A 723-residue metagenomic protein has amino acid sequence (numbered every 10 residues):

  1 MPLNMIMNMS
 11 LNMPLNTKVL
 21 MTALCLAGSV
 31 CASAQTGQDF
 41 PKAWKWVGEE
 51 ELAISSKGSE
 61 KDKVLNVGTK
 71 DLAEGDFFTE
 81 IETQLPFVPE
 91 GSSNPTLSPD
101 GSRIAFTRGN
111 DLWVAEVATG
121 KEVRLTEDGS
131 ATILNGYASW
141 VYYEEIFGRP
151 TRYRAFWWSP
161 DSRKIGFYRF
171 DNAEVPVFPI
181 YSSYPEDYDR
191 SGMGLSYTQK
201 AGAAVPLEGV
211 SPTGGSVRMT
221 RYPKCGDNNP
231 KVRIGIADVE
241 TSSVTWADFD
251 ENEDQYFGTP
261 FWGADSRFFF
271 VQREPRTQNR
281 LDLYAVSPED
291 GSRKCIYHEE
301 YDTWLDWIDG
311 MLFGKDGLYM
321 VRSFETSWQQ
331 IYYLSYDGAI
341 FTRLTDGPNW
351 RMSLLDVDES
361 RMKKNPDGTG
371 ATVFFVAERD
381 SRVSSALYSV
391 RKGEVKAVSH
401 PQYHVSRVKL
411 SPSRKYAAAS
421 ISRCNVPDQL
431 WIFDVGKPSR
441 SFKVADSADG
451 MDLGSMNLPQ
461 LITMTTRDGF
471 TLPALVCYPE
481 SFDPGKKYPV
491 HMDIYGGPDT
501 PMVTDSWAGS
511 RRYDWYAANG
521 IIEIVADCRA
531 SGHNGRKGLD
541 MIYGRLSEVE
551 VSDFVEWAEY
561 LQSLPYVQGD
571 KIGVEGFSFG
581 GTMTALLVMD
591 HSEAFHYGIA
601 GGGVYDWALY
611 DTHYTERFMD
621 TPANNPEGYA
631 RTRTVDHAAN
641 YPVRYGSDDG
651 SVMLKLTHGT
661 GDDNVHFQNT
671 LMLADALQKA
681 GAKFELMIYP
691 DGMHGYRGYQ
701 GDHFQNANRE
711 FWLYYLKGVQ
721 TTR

Functional and structural regions predicted by a protein language model:
Q35-K63, Y256, P260: Beta-strand-rich domains and repeat architectures in extracellular enzymes and scaffolds, especially beta-propellers
W44-E50, P95-R103, P150, A155-K164 (+4 more regions): Blade-terminus and WD-like Trp-Asp/Gly-His loop motifs, strongest in beta-propeller folds
E50, D62-V64, F77-E90, G166-R169 (+13 more regions): Non-catalytic accessory segments flanking enzyme active sites
A53-S59, R103-D111, E116, R154-W157 (+12 more regions): Beta-strand C-termini and the immediately following turn/loop, strongest in propeller blades
V64, D71-A73, F77, L125-F156 (+5 more regions): Predominantly five- to eight-bladed beta-propeller fold
L85-T132, N252, G258: A conserved hydrophobic secondary-structure block that centers on an alpha-helix together with its immediately flanking
R169-R343, M352: Beta-propeller domains
V177, S266, S406-R723: Serine-hydrolase catalytic core recognition
